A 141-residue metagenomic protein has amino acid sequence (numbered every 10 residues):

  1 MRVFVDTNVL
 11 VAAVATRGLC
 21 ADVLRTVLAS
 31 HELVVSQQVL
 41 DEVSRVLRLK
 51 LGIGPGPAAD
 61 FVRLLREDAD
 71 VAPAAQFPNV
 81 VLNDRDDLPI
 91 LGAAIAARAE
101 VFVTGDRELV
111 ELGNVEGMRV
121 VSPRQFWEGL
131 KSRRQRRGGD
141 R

Functional and structural regions predicted by a protein language model:
M1-V35: Short, well-structured N-terminal submotif of metal-dependent ribonuclease cores
D6-T7, S36, G105-D106, S122-P123: A secondary-structure boundary/capping signal
A12-V14, V46, L112, G129-L130: Residues that scaffold the ATP/ADP-binding catalytic core of kinase and kinase-like folds
G18, V34, G56, D60 (+2 more regions): Residues at secondary-structure transition points
L24-F77: PIN-domain endoribonuclease scaffold, especially VapC-family toxins
S30-L33, R98-E100, M118: Short active-site oxyanion
E67-F102, R107: Active-site neighborhoods of divalent-metal-dependent phosphate/nucleic-acid chemistry enzymes
L88, R107-R141: Acidic, PIN/NYN-like endoribonuclease modules and their adjacent C-terminal/linker elements
